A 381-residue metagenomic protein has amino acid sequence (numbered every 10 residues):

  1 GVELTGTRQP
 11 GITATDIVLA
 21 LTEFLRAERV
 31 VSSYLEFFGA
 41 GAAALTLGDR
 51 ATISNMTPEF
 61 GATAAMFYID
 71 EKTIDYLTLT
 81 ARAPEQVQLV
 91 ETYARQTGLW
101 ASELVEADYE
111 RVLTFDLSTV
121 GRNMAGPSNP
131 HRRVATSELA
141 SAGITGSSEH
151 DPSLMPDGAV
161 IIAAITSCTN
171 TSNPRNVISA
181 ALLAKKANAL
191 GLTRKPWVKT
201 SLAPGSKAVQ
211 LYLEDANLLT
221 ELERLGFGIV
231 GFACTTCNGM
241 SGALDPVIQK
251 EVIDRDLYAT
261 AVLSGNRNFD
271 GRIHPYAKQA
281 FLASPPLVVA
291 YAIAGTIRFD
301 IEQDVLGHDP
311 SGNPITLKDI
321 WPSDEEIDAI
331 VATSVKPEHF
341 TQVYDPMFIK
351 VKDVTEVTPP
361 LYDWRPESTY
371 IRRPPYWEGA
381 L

Functional and structural regions predicted by a protein language model:
G1-L381: Fe-S-dependent hydro-lyases/dehydratases of central metabolism
